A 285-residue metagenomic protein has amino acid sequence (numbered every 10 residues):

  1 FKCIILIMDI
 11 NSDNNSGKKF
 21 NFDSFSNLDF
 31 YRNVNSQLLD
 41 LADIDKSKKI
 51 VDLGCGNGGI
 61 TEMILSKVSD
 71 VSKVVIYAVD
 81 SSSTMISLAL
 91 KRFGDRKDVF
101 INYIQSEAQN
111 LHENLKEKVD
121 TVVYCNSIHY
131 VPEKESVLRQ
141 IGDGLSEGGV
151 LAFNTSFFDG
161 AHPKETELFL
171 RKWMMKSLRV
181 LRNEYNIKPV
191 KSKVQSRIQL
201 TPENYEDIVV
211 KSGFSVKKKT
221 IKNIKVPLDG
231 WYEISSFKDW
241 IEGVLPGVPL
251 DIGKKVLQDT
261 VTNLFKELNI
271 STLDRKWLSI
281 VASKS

Functional and structural regions predicted by a protein language model:
S16-G17, K217-S271: C-terminal helical/coil "lid" or tail adjacent to the Rossmann-like core of SAM-dependent
N21-Q37: Conserved SAM-binding loop and adjacent beta-strand
V51-L53, N57-N110: Class I SAM-dependent methyltransferase SAM/SAH-binding core
E113-V122: A short acidic, Gly/Pro-enriched loop at the edge of an enzyme's catalytic core that lines a small-molecule cofactor
T121-K134, F157: A short SAM/SAH-binding and catalytic strip from SAM-dependent methyltransferases
E135-E147: A short glycine-rich, Lys/Arg-flanked "PGG" loop and its adjoining helix->strand segment in the class I
A152-R182: Conserved class I S-adenosyl-L-methionine
R197-S212: Short alpha-helix
